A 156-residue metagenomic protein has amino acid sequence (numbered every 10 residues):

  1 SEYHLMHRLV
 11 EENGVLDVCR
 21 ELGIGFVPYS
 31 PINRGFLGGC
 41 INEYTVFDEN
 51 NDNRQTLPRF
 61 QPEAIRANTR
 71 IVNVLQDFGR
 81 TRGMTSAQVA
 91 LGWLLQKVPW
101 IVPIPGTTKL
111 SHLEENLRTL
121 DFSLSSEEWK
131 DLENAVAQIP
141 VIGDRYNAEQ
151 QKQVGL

Functional and structural regions predicted by a protein language model:
S1-N134, I139, E149-L156: Beta/alpha (TIM)-barrel catalytic core signal, keyed to glycine-rich beta->alpha loops juxtaposed to Asp/Glu that bind
I142: Substrate/cofactor-recognition hotspot
Y146: Glycine/Thr-rich phosphate-binding loops that ligate phosphate moieties of nucleotide and other phosphorylated ligands
